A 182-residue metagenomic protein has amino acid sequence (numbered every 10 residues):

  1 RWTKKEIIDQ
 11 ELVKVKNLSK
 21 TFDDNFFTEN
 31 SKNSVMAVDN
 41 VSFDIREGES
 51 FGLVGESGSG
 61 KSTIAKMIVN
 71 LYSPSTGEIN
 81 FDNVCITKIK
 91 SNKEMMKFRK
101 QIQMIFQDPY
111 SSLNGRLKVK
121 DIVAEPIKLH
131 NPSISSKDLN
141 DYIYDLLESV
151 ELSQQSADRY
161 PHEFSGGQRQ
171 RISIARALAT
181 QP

Functional and structural regions predicted by a protein language model:
V54-G55: The feature captures the beta-strand-to-loop junction immediately N-terminal to the Walker
V69: Helix-to-loop junction immediately C-terminal to a conserved catalytic motif
G77-K88, F98: Conserved ABC transporter NBD signature motif
C85, K137-Q155: Conserved ABC ATPase "signature" region
Y160-F164, Q168: Conserved ABC ATPase signature
I174: Hydrophobic anchor residue at the start of the ABC signature
Q181: Conserved catalytic motifs of ABC-family nucleotide-binding domains
